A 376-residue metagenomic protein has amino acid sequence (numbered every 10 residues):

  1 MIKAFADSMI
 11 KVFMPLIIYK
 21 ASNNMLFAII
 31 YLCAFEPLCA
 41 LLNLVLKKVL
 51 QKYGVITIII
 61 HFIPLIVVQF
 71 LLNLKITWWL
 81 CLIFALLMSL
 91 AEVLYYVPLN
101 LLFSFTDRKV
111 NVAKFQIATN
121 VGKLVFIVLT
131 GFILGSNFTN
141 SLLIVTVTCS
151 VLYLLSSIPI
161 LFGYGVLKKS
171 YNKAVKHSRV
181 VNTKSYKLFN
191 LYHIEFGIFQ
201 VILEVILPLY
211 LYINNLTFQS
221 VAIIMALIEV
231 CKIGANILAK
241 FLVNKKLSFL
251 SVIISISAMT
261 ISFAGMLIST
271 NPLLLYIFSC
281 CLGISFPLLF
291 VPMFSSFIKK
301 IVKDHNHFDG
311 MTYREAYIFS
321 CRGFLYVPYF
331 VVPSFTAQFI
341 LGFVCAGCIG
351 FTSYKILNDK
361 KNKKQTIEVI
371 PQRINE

Functional and structural regions predicted by a protein language model:
M1-A40, T183-A226: Helix-loop boundary and gating motifs at the non-cytosolic
P15-A21, V125-T146, L209-I213, G323-G342: Transmembrane alpha-helix termini and helix-breaking/packing motifs in multi-pass membrane transporters
L41-G54, L134, A235-S248: Helix-to-loop junctions at the C-terminal end of transmembrane segments in multipass secondary transporters
I56-L71, L250-G265: Structural signature of the two symmetry-related core transmembrane helices
W78-Y95, I194, L273-F290: Hydrophobic core of transmembrane alpha-helices in multi-pass small-molecule transporters, especially MFS/SLC-type
M88-T119: Cytoplasmic helix-loop-helix junction between adjacent transmembrane helices in 12-TM secondary transporters
L143-F162, Q338-K355: Symmetry-related core transmembrane helices of the 12-TM Major Facilitator Superfamily/SLC fold
G163-E195: Juxtamembrane intracellular "pre-TM" segments in multi-pass secondary transporters
